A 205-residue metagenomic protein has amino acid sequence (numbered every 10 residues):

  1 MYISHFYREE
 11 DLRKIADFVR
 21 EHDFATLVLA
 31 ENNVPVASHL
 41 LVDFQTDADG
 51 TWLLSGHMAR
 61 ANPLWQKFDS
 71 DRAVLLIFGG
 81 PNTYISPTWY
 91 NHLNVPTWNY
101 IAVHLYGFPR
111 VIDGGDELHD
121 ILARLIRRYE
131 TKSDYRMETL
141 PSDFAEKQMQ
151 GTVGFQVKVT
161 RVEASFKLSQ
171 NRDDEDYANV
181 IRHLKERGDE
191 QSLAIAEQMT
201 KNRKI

Functional and structural regions predicted by a protein language model:
M1-Y7, G50-G79, Y135: Short, solvent-exposed cationic patches
Y2-T26: Short, basic/aromatic recognition patches
A16, N94, F144-K147: A generic local secondary-structure boundary/capping motif
E21-R60: Short beta-strand segments
D23, S38, G50-L54, S70-V74 (+2 more regions): A generic structural signal for short beta-strands and their flanking turns/coil linkers
L41, H57, I77, F108 (+1 more regions): Residue-level recognition of well-ordered beta-strand positions that form the cores of beta-sheet-rich folds across
A61-D120: Short, structured beta-strand-loop surface elements
R110-I205: C-terminal edge-of-domain segments
